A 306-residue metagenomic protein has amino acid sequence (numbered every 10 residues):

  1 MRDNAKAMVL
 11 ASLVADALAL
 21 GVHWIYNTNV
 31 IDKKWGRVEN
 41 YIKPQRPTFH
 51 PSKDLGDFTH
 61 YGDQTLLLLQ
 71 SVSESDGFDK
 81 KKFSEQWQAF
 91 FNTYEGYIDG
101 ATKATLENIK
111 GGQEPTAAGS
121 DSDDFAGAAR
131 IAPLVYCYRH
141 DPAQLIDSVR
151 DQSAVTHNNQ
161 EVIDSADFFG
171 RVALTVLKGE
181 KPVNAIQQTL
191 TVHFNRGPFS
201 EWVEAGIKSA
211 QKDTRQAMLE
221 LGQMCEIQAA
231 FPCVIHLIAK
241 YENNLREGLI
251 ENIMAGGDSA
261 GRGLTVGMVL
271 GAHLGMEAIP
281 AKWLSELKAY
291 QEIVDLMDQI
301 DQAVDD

Functional and structural regions predicted by a protein language model:
M1-D306: Structured, active/binding-site neighborhoods that engage oxygen-rich ligands
